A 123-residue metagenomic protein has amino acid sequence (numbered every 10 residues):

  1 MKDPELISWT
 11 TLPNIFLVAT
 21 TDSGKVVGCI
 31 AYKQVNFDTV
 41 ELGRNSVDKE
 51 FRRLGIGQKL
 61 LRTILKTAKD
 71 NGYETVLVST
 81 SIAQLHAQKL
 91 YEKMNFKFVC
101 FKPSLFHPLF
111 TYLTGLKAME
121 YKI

Functional and structural regions predicted by a protein language model:
M1-G43, D48, L61-R62, F101-S104 (+1 more regions): Acetyl-CoA-dependent GNAT
W9, K69-D70: Residue-level signal for alpha-helix termini/capping positions
V27, G55, H86: Residues that form or flank phosphate/diphosphate-binding pockets in enzymes that use nucleotide phosphates
F37, L85-H86: Short alpha-helical
D38, L54, N71-E74: Short coil/turn segments at alpha/beta junctions that flank glycine-rich nucleotide-binding fingerprints
V47, R53-K66, E92-K93: Conserved acetyl-CoA-binding loop-helix of GNAT-fold acetyltransferases
E74-L77, S81-L85, E92-I123: C-terminal "cap" of GNAT-fold acetyltransferases
